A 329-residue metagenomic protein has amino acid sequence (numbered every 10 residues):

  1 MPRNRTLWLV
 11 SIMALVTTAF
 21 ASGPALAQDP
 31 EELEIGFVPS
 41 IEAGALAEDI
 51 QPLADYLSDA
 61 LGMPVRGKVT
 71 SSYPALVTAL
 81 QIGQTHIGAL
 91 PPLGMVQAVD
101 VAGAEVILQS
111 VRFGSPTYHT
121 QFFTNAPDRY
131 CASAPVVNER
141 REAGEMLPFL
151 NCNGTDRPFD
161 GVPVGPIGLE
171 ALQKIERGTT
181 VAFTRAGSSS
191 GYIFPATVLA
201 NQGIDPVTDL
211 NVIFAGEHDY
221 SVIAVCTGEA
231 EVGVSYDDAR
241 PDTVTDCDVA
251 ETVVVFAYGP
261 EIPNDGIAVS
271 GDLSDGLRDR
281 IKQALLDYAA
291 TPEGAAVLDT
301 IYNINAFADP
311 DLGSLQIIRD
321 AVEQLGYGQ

Functional and structural regions predicted by a protein language model:
V10-A21: Bacterial N-terminal signal peptides
A21-A27: Sec/Tat signal peptide C-region and signal peptidase I cleavage site
P30-I50: Extracytoplasmic "Venus flytrap"
E34-S40, R112-Q121, D246-L285, T300-I317: Periplasmic-binding protein-like
S58-V69, Q84, M146-D160, R177-T180 (+3 more regions): A local structural motif
G67-T78, P91, D205-I223, E261-P263: Short helix-initiation/N-cap motifs at beta->coil->alpha
P92-G103, V198-N201, A224-E251: A ligand-binding cleft/hinge motif common to bilobed small-molecule-binding domains
S110-G191, Q202: A conserved helix-loop-strand patch within extracytoplasmic ligand-binding domains of the periplasmic binding
